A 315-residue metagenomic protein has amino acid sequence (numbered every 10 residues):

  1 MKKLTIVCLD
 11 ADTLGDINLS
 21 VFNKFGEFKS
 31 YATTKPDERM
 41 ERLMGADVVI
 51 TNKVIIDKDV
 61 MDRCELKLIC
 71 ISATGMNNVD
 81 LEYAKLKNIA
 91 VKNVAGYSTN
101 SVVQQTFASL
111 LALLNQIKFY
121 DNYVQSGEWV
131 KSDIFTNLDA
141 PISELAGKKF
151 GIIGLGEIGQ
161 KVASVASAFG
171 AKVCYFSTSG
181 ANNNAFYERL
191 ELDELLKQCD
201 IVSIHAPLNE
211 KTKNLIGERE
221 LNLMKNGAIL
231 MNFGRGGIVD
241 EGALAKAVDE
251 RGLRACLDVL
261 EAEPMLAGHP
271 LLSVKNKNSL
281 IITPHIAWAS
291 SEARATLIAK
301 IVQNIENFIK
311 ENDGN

Functional and structural regions predicted by a protein language model:
M1-V48: N-terminal glycine-/charge-rich "phosphate-binding" loop or analogous flexible N-terminal tail
A32, S72-A73, I89-N100, S177: Short beta->alpha connector loops at strand-helix junctions that form conserved, small/polar/Pro-enriched
V54, T74, D200, A206-L208 (+2 more regions): Short glycine-/small-residue-rich Rossmann-like dinucleotide-binding loops
I55-L66, Y83, K211-L230: Rossmann-fold NAD(P) dinucleotide-binding segment
I89, A95-K149: Phosphate-binding beta-alpha-beta segment of Rossmann-like dinucleotide-binding domains, i.e., the NAD(P)
T136-N226: Rossmann-like dinucleotide/phosphate-binding beta-alpha-beta segment
G227-I229, F233-N315: Rossmann-like dinucleotide-binding domain for NAD(H)/NADP(H)
